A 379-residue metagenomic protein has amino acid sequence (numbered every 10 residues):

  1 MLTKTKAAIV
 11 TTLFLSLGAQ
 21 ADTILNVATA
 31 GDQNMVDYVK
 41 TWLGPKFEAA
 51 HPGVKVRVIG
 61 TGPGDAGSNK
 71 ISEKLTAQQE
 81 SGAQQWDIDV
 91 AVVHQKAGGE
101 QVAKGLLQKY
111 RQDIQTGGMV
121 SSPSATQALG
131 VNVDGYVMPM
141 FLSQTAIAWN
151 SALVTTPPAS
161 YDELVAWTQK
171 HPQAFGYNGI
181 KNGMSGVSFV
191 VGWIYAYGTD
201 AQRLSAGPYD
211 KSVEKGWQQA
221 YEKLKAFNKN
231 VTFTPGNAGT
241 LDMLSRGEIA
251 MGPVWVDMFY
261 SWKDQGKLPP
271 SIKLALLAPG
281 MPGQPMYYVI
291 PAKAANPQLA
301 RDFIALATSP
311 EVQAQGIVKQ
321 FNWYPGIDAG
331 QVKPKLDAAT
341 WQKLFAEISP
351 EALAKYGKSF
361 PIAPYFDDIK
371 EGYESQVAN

Functional and structural regions predicted by a protein language model:
M1-Q20: Gram-negative bacterial Sec-dependent N-terminal signal peptides
D22-Q95: Early extracytoplasmic/lumenal segment of secretory-pathway proteins
A30, V36-K40, T61-S68, I88 (+2 more regions): Extracytoplasmic ligand-binding site segments that recognize negatively charged/polar headgroups
Q84-V92, F233-T234, A250-W255: Paired acidic/hydrophobic, glycine-rich loop segments that form the ligand-binding mouth/hinge of periplasmic-binding
G98-E100, P253-P270: A ligand-binding cleft/hinge motif common to bilobed small-molecule-binding domains
S143, Y221-F227, V256-D257, L268-V289: Periplasmic-binding protein-like
M281-P282, M286-L353: Mature extracytoplasmic/periplasmic domains
A346-N379: Conserved C-terminal helix/tail region of periplasmic/extracytoplasmic solute-binding proteins
